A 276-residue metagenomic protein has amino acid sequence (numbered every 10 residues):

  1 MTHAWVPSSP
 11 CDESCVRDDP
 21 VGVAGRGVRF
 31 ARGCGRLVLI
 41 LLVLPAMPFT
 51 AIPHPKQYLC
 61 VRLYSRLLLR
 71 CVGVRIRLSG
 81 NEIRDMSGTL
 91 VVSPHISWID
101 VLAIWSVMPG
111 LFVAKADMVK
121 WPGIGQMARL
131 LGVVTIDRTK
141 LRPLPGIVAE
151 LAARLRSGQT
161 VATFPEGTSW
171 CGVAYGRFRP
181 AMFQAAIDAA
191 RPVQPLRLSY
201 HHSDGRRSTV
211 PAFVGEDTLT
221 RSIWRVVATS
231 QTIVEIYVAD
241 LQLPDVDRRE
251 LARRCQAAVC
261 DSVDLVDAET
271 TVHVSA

Functional and structural regions predicted by a protein language model:
M1-R62, G80, H201-S203, V226-T229 (+2 more regions): Membrane-interfacial terminal anchoring regions of lipid-handling membrane enzymes
L39-K56, R62-L63, L69-G73, D85-L141: Catalytic core of membrane glycerolipid acyltransferases/transacylases, capturing the structured, soluble-facing
G88-L90, G158-F164, P192, E235: Residue-level preference for the first positions of well-ordered beta-strands
K115, I136, F164, L196-L198: Generic beta-sheet signal
G123-Q126, V173-R253, V272: A cross-family acyltransferase "interaction/gating" segment
V134-L155, T160: A membrane-cytosol interface segment of integral membrane proteins
R154-F183: Catalytic-site beta-strand/loop segments enriched in glycine and acidic/polar residues
